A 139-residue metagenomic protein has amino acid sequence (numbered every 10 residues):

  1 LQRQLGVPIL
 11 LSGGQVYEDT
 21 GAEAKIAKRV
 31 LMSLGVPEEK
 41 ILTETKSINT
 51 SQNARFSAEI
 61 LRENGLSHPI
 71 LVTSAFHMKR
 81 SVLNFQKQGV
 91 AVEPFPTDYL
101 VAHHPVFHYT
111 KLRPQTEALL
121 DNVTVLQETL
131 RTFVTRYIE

Functional and structural regions predicted by a protein language model:
L1-L112: A structural signal for short, hydrophobic/glycine-enriched beta-strand patches
T45-N49, E117-T124: Short, surface-exposed alpha-helical recognition segments that flank or form part of ligand/macromolecule-binding
H104-D121, R131: Long helical/loop segments within the catalytic core of UDP-sugar-dependent glycosyltransferases, especially the large
D121-E139: A transmembrane-helix-recognition feature enriched in membrane-embedded lipid enzymes and envelope glyco-/phospholipid
